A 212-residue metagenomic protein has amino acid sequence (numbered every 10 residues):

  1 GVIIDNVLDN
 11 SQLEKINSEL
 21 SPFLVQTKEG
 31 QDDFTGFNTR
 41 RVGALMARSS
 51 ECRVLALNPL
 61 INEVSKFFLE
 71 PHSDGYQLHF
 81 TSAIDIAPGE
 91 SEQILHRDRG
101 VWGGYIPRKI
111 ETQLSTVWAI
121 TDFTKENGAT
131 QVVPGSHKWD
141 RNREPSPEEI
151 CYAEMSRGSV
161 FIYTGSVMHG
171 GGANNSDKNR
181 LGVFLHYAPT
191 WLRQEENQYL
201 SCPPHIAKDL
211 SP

Functional and structural regions predicted by a protein language model:
D5-L95, R99-Y105: Non-heme Fe(II)-dependent double-stranded beta-helix
L78, E148-I150, K178-G182: Short edge beta-strand segments in beta-sheet-rich domains
F80-A83, T116-W118, V183-Y187: A structural signal for short, well-ordered beta-strand segments
I84, D122-F123, S166-V167: Short Ser/Thr-interspersed hydrophobic loop/turn segments at strand-loop and sheet-helix junctions that line or gate
G89-E154, L192-C202: Catalytic core of non-heme Fe(II) oxygenases with the double-stranded beta-helix
V160, V167, G172-P212: Non-heme Fe(II)/2-oxoglutarate
